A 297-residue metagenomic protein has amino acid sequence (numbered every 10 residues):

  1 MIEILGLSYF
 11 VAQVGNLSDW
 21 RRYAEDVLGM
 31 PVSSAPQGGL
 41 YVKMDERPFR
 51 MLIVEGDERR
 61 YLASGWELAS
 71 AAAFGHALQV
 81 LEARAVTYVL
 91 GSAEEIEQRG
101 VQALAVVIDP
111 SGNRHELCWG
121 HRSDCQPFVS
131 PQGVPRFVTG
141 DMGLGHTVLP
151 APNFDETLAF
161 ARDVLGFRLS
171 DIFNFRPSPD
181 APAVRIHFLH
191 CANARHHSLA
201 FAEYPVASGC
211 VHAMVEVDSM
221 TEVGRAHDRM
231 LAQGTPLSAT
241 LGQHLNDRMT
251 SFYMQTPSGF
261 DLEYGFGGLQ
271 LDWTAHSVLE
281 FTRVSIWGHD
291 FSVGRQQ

Functional and structural regions predicted by a protein language model:
M1-S18, Y61-W66, R122-E156, R168-S170 (+3 more regions): N-terminal beta-strand motif that seeds the catalytic metal site of vicinal oxygen chelate
I2-F49, L149-H196: Core segments of cupin and vicinal oxygen chelate
I4-F10, A24, M30, V42 (+11 more regions): Short, structured motif recognition centered on aromatic/hydrophobic residues
G6-G15, G56-E82, A103-D109, G143-P152 (+2 more regions): Vicinal oxygen chelate
W20-E25, L81, G112, T157-R162 (+3 more regions): Conserved active-site tyrosine of GNAT-family acetyltransferases
S34-A69, S92-E94: Conserved donor-binding loop and adjoining core beta-sheet/short helix segment in diverse acyl/aminoacyl transferases
R47-L52, G112-H115, R195-L199, F260-D261: Short, charged/polar, Gly/Pro-enriched secondary-structure boundary elements
E82-G143, V184-H190, G234-Q297: Vicinal oxygen chelate
